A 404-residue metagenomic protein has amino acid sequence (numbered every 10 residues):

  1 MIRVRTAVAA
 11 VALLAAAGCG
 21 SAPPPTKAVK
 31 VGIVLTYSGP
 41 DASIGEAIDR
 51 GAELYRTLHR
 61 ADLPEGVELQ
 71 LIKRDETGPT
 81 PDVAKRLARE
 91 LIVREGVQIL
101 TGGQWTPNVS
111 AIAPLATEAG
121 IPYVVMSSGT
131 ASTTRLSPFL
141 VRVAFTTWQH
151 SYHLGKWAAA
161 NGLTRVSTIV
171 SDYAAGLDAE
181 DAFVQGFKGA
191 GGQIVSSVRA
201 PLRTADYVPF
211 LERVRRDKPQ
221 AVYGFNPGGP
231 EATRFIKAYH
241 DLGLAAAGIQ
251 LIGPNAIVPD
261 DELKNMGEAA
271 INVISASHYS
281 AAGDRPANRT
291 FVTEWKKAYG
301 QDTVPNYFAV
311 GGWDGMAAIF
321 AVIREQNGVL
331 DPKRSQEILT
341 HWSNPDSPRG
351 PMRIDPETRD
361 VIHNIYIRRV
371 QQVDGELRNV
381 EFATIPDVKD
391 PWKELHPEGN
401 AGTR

Functional and structural regions predicted by a protein language model:
I2, A7-V11, C19-R404: Extracytosolic ligand-binding ectodomains
